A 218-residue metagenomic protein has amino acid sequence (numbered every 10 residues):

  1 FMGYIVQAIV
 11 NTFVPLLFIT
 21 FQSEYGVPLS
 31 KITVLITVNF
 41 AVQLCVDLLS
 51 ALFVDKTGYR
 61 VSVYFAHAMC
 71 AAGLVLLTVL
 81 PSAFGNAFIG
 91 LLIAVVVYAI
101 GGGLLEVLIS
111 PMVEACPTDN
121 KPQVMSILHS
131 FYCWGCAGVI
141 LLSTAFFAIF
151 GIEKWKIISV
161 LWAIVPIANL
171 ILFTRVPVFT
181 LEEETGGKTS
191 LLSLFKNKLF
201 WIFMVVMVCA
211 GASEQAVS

Functional and structural regions predicted by a protein language model:
M2-L29, D47, S110, V217-S218: Extracytoplasmic
V14-L16, N197-S218: Extracytoplasmic gate region of multi-pass secondary transporters
V34-L52: Central cavity-lining transmembrane alpha-helices of secondary-active solute carriers, predominantly the Major
N39-A41, C133-W134, M207: Short hydrophobic/small-residue motifs within alpha-helical transmembrane segments of multi-pass transporter-like
A68-G85: C-terminal ends and interior cores of transmembrane alpha-helices in multi-pass membrane transporters/permeases
A94-S130: Cytoplasmic helix-loop-helix junction between adjacent transmembrane helices in 12-TM secondary transporters
D119-N120, V124-L181: Helix-loop-helix hairpin linking two adjacent transmembrane segments in secondary transporters
